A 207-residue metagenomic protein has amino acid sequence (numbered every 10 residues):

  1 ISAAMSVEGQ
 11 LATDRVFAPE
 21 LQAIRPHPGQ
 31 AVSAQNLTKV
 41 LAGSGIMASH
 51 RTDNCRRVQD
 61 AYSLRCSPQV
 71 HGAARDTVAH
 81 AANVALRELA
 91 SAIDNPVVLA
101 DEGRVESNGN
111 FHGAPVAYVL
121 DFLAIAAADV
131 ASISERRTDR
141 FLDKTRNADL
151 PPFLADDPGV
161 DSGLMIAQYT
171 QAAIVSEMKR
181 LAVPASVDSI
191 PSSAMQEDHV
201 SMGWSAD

Functional and structural regions predicted by a protein language model:
S2: Structural signature of FAD isoalloxazine-binding scaffolds in flavoprotein oxidoreductases
M5-S132: Accessory "access/gating" subregions that flank catalytic or transport cores
H112-D207: C-terminal catalytic subdomain
